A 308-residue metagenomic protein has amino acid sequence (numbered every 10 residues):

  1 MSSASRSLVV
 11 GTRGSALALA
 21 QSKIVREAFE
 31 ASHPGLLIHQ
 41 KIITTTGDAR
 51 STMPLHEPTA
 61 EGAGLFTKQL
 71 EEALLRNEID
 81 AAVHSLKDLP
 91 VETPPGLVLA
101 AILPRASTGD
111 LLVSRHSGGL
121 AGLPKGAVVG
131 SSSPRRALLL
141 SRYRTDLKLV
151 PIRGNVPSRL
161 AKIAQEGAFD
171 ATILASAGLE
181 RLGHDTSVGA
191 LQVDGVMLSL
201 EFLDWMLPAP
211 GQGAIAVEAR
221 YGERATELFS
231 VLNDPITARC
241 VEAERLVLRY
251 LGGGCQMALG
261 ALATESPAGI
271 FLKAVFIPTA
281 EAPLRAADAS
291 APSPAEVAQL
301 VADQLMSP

Functional and structural regions predicted by a protein language model:
S2-T45, A49-T52, H56-T59, T67 (+2 more regions): Small-molecule-sensing regulatory modules
V9-G11, A82, A100, G130 (+1 more regions): Short, well-ordered beta-strand segments
A63, R105, V156: Conserved donor sugar-nucleotide recognition element shared by glycan-biosynthetic enzymes
L65-E78, Q165: Short, well-structured alpha-helical segments in soluble
I79-V83, D170-A171: Short, Asp-centered acidic motifs that coordinate Mg2+ and/or phosphate in catalytic or ligand-binding sites
L86-L89, P95-D146: A conserved helix-loop-strand patch within extracytoplasmic ligand-binding domains of the periplasmic binding
E92-T93, L182: Glycine/Thr-rich phosphate-binding loops of Rossmann-like dinucleotide-binding domains
